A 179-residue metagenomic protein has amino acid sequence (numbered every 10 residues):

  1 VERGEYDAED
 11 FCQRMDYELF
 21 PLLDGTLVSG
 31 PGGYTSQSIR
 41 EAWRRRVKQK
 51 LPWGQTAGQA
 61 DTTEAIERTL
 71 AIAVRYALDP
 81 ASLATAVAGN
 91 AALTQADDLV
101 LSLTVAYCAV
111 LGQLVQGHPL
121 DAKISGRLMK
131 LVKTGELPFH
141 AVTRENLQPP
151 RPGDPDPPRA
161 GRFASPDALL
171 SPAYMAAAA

Functional and structural regions predicted by a protein language model:
V1-A179: Structured, active/binding-site neighborhoods that engage oxygen-rich ligands
